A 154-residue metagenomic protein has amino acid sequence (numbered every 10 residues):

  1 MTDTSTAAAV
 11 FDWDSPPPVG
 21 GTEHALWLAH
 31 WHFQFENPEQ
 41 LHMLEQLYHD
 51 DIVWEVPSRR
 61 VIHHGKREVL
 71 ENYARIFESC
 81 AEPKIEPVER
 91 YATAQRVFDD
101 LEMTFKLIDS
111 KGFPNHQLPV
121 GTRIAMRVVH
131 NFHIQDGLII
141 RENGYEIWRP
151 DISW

Functional and structural regions predicted by a protein language model:
T2-W154: C-terminal and inter-domain tail/linker signature
